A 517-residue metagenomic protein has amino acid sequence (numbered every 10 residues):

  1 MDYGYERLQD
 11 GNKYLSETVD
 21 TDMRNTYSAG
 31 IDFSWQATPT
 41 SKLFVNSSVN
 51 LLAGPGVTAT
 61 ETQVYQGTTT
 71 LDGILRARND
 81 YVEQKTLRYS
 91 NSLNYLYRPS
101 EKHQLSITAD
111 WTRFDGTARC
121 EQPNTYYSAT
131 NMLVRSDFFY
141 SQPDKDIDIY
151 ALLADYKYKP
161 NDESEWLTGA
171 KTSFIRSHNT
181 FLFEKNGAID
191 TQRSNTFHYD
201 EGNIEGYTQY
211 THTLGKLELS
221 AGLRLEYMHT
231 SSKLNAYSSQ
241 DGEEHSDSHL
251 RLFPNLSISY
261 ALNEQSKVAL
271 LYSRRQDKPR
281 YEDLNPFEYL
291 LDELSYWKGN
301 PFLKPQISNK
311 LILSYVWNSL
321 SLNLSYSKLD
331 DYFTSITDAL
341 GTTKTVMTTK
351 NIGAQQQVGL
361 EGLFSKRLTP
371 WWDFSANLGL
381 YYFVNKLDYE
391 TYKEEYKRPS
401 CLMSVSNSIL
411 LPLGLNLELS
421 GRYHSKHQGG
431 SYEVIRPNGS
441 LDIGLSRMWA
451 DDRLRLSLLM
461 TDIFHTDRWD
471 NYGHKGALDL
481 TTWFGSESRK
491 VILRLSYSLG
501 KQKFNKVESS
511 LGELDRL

Functional and structural regions predicted by a protein language model:
M1-N12, G56-I74, A118-Y126, M132-L133 (+10 more regions): Outer-membrane beta-barrel translocator domains and adjoining extracellular loop/strand segments of Gram-negative
Y14-V19, L75-Y81, N94, R135-Q142 (+8 more regions): Extracellular loop and loop/strand-boundary signature of outer-membrane beta-barrel proteins
S28-G30, S34-L52, D80-N235, A261 (+4 more regions): Face-selective signature of the C-terminal outer-membrane beta-barrel domain
I149-L153, S194, N203, K304 (+4 more regions): Outer membrane beta-barrel strand-and-loop segments of large Gram-negative receptors, especially TonB-dependent
N195-E201, D247, Q276-K328, M347-G359 (+2 more regions): Outer-membrane beta-barrel signature, preferentially recognizing the C-terminal barrel domain of Gram-negative
H229-L234, E264-K310, L324-K344, I463-G476: Surface-exposed extracellular loop regions of Gram-negative outer-membrane beta-barrel proteins, predominantly
F383-N385, C401-W449, T461-F464, Y472-G476: C-terminal beta-barrel architecture of Gram-negative outer-membrane proteins
W449-L517: C-terminal beta-signal and adjacent terminal beta-strands/loops of Gram-negative outer-membrane beta-barrel proteins
